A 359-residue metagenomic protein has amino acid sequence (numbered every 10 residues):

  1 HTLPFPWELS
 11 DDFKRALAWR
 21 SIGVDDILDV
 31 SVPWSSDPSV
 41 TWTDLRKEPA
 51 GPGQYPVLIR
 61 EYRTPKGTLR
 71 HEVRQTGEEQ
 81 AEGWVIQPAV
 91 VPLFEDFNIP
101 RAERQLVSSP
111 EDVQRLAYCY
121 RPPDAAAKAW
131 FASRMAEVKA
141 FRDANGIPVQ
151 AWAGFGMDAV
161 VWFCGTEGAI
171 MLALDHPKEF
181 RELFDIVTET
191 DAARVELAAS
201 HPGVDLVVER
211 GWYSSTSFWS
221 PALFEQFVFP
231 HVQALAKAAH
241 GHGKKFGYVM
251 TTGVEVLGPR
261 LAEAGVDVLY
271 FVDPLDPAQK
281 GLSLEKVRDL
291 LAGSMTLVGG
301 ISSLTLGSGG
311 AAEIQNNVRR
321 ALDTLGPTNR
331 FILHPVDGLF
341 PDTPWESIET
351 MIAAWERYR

Functional and structural regions predicted by a protein language model:
H1, E8-S10, I99-R359: Active-site loop segments of alpha/beta catalytic cores
H1-I86, P92, A136, A144-I147 (+4 more regions): N-terminal basic, low-complexity leaders that serve as flexible interaction/assembly modules and, when applicable, as
P49-Q54, E78-P88, P122-A129, L275-L282: Intrinsically disordered, low-complexity coil segments
Q80-S109: A short, surface-exposed interaction/processing loop segment used at functional sites
